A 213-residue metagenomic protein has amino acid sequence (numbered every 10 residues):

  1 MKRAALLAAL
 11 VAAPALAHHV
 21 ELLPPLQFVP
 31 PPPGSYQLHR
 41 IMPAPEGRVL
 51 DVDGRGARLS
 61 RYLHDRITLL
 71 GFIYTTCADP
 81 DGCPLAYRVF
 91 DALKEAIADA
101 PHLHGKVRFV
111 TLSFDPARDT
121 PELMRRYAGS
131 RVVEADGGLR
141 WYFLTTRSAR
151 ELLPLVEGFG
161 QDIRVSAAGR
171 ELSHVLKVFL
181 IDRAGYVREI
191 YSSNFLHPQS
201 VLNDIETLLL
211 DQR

Functional and structural regions predicted by a protein language model:
M1-E46, L50, Q212-R213: N-terminal targeting signals for export/organelle localization
M42, R66, I73-T76, D81 (+5 more regions): Sec/Tat-exported extracytoplasmic proteins
M42-A44, Y62-L69, H104-F109, D119 (+2 more regions): Extracytoplasmic
A57-R58, R188: Generic structural signal for well-ordered beta-strand positions
R58-V89, F109-V110: Short active-site neighborhood of thiol/selenol oxidoreductases, capturing the structured segment around
Y62, T76-A86, A117, P121 (+5 more regions): Solvent-exposed, acidic/flexible segments
L85-L155: Structural microenvironment flanking redox-active thiols in thiol-disulfide oxidoreductases
E151-R213: Thiol-/selenol-based redox modules, centered on thioredoxin-like and closely related oxidoreductase domains
